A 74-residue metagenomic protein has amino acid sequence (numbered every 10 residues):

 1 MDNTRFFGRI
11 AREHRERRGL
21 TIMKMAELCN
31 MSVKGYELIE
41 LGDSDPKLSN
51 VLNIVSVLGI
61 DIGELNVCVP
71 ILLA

Functional and structural regions predicted by a protein language model:
M1-R17: A short, Lys/Arg-rich alpha-helix, primarily the initiator
R12, M23, L52: Residues within the helices of the helix-turn-helix
H14, L28, I39, C68: Residues in the recognition helix of alpha-helical DNA-binding motifs
E16, E27, S56: Alpha-helical residues within the helix-turn-helix
G19-L38: Short alpha-helical DNA-recognition segment
L38, S56, G63-A74: Short, charged recognition helix plus adjacent turn of helix-turn-helix-like nucleic-acid-binding domains
G42-S56: Short, basic-rich loop-to-helix N-cap that marks the start of a DNA-contacting helix
